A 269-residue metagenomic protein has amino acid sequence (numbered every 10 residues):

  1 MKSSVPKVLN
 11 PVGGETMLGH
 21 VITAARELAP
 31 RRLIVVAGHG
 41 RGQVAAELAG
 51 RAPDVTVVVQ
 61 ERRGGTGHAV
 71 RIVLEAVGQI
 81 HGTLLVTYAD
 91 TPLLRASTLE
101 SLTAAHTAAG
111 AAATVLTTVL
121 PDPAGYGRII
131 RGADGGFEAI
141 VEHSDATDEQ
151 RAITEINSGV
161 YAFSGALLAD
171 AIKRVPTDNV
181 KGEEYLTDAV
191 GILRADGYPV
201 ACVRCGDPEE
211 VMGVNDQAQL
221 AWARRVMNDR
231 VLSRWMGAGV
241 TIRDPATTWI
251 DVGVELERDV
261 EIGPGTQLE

Functional and structural regions predicted by a protein language model:
M1-S4, R32: N-terminal nucleotide-binding beta1-loop-alpha1 segment
P11, E15-A104, A108: Conserved N-terminal catalytic core of the sugar/cofactor nucleotidyltransferase
I34-V35, L85-V86, A113-L116, C202: Structural beta-sheet core signal
L84, A89, S97, L116 (+2 more regions): His/Asp/Glu-rich metal-coordinating catalytic cores of metallo-dependent phosphodiesterases/hydrolases acting on
A108-V119, G127: A short, conserved acidic/glycine-rich loop-to-beta-strand motif that forms the donor nucleotide-sugar/metal
Y126-A139: Acceptor/aglycone-binding surface of glycosyltransferases and processive sugar-polymer synthases
E138-D229, S233: Catalytic-core segments of class I nucleotidyltransferases/pyrophosphorylases that form NMP-activated intermediates
T241-E269: Structural signal for interior beta-strand "rungs" in well-ordered beta-sheet cores of soluble enzyme domains
